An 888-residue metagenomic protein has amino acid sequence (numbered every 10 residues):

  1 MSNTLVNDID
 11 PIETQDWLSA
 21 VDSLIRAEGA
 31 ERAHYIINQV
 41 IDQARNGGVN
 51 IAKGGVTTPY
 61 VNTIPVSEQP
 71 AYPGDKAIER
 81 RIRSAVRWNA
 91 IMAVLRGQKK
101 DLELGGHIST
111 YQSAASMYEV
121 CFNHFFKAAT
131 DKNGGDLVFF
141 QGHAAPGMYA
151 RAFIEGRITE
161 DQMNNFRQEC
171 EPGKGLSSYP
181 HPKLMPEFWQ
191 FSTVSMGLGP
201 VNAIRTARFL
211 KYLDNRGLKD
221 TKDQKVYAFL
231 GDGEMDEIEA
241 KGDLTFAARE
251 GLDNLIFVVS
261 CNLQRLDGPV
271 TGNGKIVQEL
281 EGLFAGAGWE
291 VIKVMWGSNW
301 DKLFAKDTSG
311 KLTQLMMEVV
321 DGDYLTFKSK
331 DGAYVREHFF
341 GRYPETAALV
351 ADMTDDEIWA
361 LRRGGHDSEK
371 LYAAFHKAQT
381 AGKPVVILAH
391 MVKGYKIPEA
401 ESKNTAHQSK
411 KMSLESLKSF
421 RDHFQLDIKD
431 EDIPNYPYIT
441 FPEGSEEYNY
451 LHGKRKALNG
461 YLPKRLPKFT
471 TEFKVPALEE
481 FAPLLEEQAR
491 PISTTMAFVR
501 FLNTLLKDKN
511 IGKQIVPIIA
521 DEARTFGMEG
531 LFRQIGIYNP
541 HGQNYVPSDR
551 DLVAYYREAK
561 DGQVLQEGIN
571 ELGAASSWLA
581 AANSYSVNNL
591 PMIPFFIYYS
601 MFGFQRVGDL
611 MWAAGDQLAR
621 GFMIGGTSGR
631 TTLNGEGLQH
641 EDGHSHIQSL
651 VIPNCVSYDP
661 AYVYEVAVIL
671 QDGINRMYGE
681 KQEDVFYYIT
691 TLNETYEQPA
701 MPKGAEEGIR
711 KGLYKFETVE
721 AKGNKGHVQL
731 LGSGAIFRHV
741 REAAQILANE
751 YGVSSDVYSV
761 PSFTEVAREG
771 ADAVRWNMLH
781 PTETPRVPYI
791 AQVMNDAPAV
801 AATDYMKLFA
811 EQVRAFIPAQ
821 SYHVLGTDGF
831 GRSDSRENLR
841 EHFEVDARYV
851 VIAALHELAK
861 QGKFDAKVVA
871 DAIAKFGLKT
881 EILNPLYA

Functional and structural regions predicted by a protein language model:
S2-E155, F420, T494-D508, I519: N-terminal amphipathic, basic-rich helices that act as targeting or association modules
N3, A20-S23, A71-E79, G97-G106 (+14 more regions): Glycine- and acidic
T4, E171-S192, Y212-D223, K241-I439 (+7 more regions): Thiamine diphosphate
I64, Q69-A90, Y111, F126-A129 (+7 more regions): Non-catalytic terminal/interface segments that mediate subunit docking, oligomerization, and allosteric communication
Q69, G74-K100, H107-E250, G274 (+6 more regions): Cofactor-binding active-site loop characterized by glycine-rich and histidine/acidic residues
V226, G231-E234, M391, E522 (+2 more regions): Active-site metal-binding loops of divalent metal-dependent hydrolases
A228-F229, F257, I518, I624 (+2 more regions): Residue-level marker for buried hydrophobic side chains located in beta-strands that build the well-ordered beta-sheet
A228-G231, M235, D609-R630, G635: A structural-propensity feature for long, helix-poor, extended segments
